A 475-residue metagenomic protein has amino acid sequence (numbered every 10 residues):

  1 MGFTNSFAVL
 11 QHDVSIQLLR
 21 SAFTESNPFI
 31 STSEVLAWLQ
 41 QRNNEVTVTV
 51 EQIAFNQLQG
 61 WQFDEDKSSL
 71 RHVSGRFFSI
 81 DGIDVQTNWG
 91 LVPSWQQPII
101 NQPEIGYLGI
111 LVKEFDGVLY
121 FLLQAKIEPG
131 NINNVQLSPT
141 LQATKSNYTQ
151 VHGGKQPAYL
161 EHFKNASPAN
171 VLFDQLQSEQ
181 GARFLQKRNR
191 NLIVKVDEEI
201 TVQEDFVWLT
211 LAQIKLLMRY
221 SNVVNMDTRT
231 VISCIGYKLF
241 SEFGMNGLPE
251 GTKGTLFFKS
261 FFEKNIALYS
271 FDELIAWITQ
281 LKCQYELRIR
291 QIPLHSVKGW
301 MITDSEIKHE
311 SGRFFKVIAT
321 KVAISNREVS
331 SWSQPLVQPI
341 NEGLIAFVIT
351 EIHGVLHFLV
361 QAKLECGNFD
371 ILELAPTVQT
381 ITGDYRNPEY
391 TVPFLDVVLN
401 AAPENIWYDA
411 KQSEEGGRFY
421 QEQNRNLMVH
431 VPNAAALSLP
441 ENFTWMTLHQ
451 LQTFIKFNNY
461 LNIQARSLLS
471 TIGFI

Functional and structural regions predicted by a protein language model:
G2-F29, L119-F121, P129-K282, V378-I475: Mixed-charge (acidic/basic) macromolecular-recognition segments
G2-G117, T255-S325, V329-Q334: An N-terminus-focused feature that recognizes amino-terminal "leader" regions
I16, I30, I53, I80-I83 (+25 more regions): Weak global preference for isoleucine
L39, I110, R183-F184, F347 (+1 more regions): Aromatic-residue detector
S79-S146, K316-R386: Aromatic- and glycine-enriched beta-alpha-beta binding-site module
